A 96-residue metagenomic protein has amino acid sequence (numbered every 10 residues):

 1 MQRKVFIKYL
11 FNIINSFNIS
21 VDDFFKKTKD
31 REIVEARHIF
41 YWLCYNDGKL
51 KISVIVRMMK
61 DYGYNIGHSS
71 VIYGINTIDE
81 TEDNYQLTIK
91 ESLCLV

Functional and structural regions predicted by a protein language model:
M1-F11: General nucleic-acid-binding
I7, H38-I39, S69-I72: Non-catalytic, well-ordered alpha-helical scaffold segments
F11-R37, I66: Short, Lys/Arg-enriched anionic-surface-contact patches
I14-N15, Y45, V56, K60: Residue-level preference for well-ordered alpha-helical positions
I33-L50: Short, amphipathic alpha-helical "recognition" segments used to contact nucleic acids or chromatin
Y45, I75-E82: DNA major-groove recognition helix of helix-turn-helix
K51-S53, R57-G74: Short, basic interhelical loop/turn and adjoining N-cap of the next helix at nucleic-acid- or acidic-partner-contacting
E82-V96: Short Lys/Arg-enriched helix C-cap and helix-to-coil transition segments that create basic nucleic-acid-contact patches
